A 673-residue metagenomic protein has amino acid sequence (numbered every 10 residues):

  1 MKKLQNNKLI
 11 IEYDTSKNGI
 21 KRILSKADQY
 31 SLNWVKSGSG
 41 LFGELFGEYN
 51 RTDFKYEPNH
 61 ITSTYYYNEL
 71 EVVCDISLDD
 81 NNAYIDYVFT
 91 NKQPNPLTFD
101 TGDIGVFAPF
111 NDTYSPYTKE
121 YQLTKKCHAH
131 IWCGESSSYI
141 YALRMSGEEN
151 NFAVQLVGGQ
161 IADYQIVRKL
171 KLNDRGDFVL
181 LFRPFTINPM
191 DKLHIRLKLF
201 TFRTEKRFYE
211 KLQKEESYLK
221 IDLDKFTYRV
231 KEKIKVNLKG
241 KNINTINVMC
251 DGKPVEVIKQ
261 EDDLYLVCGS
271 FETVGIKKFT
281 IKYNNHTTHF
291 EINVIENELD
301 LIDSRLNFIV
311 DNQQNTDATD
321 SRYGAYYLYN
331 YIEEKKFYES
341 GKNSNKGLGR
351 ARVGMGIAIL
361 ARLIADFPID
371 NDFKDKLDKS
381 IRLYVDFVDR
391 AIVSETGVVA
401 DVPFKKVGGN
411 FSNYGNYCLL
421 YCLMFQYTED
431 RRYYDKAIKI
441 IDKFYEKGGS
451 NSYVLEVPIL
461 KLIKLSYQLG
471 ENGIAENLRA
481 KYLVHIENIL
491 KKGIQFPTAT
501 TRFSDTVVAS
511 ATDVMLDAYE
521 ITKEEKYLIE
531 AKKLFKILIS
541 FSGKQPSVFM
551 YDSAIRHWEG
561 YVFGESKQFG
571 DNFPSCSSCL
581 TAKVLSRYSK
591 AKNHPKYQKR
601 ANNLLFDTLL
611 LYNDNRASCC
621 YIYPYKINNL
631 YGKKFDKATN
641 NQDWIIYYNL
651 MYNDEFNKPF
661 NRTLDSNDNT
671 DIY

Functional and structural regions predicted by a protein language model:
M1-D86, T90-Q160, P189-D191, R196: Beta-strand-rich N-terminal accessory domains
K2, K206-E232, V484, N488 (+1 more regions): Terminal, non-catalytic domain-edge segments
V73-I76, F182-I187, E256, V267-G269: Beta-strand-rich interaction surfaces with strong enrichment in secreted/lumenal proteins
D112-P116, E210-K231, T288-A325: Low-complexity, Pro/Ser/Thr- and charge-rich linker/hinge segments at domain boundaries
P189-K192, F226-K233, Q260-D262: Solvent-exposed, conformationally flexible loop/turn segments
V230-N242: Aromatic/hydrophobic beta-strand junction motif of beta-rich domains
T245-L301: Extended acidic/polar, glycine-enriched regions that form or flank non-catalytic beta-rich accessory modules
L301-C579, L604: Catalytic cores of extracellular degradative/oxidative enzymes
